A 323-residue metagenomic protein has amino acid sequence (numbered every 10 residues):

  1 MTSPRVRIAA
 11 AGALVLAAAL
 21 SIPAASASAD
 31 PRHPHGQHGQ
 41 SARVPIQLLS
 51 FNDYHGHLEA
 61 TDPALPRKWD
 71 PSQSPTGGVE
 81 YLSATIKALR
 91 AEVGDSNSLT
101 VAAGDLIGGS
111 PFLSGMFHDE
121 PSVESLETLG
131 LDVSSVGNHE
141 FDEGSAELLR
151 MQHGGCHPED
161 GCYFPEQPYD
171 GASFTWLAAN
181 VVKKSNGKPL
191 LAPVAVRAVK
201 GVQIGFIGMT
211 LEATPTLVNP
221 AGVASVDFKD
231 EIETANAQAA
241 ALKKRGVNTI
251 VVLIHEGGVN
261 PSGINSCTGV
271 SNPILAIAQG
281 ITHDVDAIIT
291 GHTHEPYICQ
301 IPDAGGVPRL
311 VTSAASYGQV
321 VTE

Functional and structural regions predicted by a protein language model:
M1-A29: Secretory targeting and sorting signals
A29-E323: Acidic, metal/ion-coordinating pockets
